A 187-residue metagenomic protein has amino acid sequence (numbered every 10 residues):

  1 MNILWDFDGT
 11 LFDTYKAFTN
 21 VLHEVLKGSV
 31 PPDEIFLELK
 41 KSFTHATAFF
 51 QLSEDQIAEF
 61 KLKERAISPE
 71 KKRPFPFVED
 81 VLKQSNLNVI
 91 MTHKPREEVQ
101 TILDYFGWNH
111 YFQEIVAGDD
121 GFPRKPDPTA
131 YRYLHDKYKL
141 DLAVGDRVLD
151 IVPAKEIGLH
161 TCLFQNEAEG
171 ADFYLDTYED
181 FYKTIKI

Functional and structural regions predicted by a protein language model:
M1, Q100-I187: Asp-based, Mg2+/Mn2+-dependent phosphohydrolase catalytic module
M1-P76: N-terminal helical cap/lid subdomain that shapes the substrate entry/recognition surface in HAD-like hydrolases
L4, L11, N88-M91, A143-V144: Conserved SAM-binding loop
T10, A17, R96, L149 (+1 more regions): Conserved Rossmann-like nucleotide-cofactor binding loop
T10, T14, T92, T161: Ser/Thr-centric signal marking residues that sit in or immediately flank functional binding/regulatory motifs
H45-T47, V89-N109: A mid-sequence interfacial segment
A66-I90, R96-Q100, P128: Short, acidic loop-to-helix structural element flanking the phosphoryl-transfer center in phosphate-processing enzymes
